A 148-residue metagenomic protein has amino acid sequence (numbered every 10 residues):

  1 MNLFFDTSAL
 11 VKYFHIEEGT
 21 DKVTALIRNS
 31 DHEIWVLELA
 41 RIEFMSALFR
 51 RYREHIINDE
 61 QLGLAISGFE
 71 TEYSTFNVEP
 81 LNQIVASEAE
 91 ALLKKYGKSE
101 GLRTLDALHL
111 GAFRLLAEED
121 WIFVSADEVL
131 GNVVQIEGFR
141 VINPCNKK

Functional and structural regions predicted by a protein language model:
M1-A40, R51-L64, K148: Short, well-structured N-terminal submotif of metal-dependent ribonuclease cores
N2, L115-K148: Acidic, PIN/NYN-like endoribonuclease modules and their adjacent C-terminal/linker elements
L10, A40, V85, H109 (+1 more regions): Alpha-helix capping/helix-boundary segments
D21, S46, S87, G131-N132: Alpha-helical elements of the RecA-like P-loop NTPase motor core of helicases
L39, S46-K98: Active-site-proximal, substrate-binding regions of enzyme catalytic domains and RNA-binding/basic surfaces
F76-A126: Active-site neighborhoods of divalent-metal-dependent phosphate/nucleic-acid chemistry enzymes
